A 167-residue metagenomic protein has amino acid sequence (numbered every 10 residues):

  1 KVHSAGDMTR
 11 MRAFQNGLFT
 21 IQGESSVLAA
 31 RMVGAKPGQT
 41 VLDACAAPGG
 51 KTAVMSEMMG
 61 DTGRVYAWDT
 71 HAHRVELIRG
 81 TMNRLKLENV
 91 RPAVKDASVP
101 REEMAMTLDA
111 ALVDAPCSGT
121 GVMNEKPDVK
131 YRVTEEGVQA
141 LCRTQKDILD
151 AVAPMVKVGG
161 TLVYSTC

Functional and structural regions predicted by a protein language model:
K1-C167: S-adenosylmethionine
